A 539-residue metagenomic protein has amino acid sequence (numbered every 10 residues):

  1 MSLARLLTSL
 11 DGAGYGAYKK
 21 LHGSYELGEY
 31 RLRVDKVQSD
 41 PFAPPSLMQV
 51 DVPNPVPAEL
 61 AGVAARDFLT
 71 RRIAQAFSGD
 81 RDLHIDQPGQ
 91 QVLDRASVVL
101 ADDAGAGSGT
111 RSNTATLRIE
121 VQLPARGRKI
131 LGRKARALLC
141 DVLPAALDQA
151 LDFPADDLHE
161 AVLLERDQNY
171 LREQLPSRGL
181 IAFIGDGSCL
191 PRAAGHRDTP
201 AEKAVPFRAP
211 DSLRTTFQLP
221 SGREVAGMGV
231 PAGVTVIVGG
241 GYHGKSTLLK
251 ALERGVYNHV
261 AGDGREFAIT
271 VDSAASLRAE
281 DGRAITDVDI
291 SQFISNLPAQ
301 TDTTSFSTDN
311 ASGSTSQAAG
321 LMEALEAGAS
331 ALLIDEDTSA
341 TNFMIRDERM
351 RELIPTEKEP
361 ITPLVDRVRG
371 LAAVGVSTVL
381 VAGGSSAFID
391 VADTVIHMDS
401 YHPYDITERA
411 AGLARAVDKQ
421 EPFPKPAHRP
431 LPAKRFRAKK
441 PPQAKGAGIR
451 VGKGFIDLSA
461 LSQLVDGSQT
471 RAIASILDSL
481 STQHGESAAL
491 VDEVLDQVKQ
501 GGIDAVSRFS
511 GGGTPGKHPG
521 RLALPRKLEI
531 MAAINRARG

Functional and structural regions predicted by a protein language model:
M1-G179, L190, I534-G539: N-terminal accessory targeting/assembly segments
L131, R283, F293-S314, R346-I361: Flexible beta-alpha connector loops of hexameric P-loop NTPases
R178-L180, D186, Y242, L249-E280 (+1 more regions): Carboxylate/His-rich catalytic cores and anion/metal-binding grooves
P191-A226, A261, I269-A274, R278-I285 (+1 more regions): N-terminal pre-Walker A segment at the start of P-loop NTPase domains
V225-Y257: Glycine-rich phosphate-binding P-loop
S312-A324: Conserved alpha-helical scaffold flanking the Walker A/P-loop in AAA+ ATPase domains
A324-G375, G384-D390, T394-A411: Conserved P-loop NTPase nucleotide-binding/switch module
G370-A373, V381-G539: Conserved NTP phosphate-binding and transfer environment spanning the P-loop NTPase/kinase superfamily
